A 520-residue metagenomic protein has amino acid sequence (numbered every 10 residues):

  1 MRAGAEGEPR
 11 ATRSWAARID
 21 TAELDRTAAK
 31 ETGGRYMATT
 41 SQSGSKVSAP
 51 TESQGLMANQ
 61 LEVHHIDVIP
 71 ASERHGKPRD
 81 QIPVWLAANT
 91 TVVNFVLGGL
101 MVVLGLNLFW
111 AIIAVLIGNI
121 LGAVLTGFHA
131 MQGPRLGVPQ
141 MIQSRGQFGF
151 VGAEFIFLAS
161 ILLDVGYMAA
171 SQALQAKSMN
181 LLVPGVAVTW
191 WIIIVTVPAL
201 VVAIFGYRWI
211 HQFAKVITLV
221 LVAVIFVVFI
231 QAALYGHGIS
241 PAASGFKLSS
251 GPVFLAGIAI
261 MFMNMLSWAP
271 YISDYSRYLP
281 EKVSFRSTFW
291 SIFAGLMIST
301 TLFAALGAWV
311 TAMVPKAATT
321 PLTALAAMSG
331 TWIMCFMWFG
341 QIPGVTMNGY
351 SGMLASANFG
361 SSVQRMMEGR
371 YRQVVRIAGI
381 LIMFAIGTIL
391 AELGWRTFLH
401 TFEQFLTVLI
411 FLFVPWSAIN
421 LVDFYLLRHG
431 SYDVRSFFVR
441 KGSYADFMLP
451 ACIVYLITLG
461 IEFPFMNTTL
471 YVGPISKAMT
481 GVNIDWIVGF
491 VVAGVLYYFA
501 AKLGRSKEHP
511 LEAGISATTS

Functional and structural regions predicted by a protein language model:
G33-L108, P252-I258, R277-S287, G504-S520: Membrane-interface "cap" regions at the ends of multi-pass membrane proteins
P78-F95, F229-G236, G245-V310, A327-G349 (+1 more regions): Hydrophobic, membrane-embedded alpha-helices of multi-pass small-molecule transporters
V102-I113, S178-W191, R208-I217, A318-F339 (+3 more regions): Transmembrane helix-loop boundary segments of multi-pass membrane transporters
M141, R145, Q172-W190, P280 (+2 more regions): Helix-loop-helix connectors at the membrane interface of multi-pass transporters/channels
F157-I161, L182-F205, L219-I230, I258-I272 (+3 more regions): Transmembrane alpha-helical segments of multi-pass small-molecule transport proteins
A176, W190-A232, F246-S249, W290-G295 (+1 more regions): Membrane-interface loop-to-helix entry segments
I192, I298-S299, F359-R396, S443-E462: Loop-to-transmembrane helix boundary motifs in multi-pass membrane proteins
W416-V495, P510-A513: C-terminal membrane-solvent junction of multi-pass transporters and transport-like membrane proteins
